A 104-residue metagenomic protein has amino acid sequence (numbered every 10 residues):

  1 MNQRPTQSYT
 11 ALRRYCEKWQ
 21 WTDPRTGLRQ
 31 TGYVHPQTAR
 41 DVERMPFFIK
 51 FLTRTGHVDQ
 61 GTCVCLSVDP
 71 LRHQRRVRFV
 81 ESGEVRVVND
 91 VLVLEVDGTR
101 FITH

Functional and structural regions predicted by a protein language model:
M1-H57: Short glycine-rich, low-complexity segments
N2, Y15, V68, H73-F79 (+1 more regions): HINT superfamily self-processing domains
T6, V77-V80, V88: Small/flexible residues
A11, P70, V91-V93: Acidic/proline-rich low-complexity IDRs
T31, D59-Q60, V87, I102: A sequence-level detector of short linear motifs
R44-P46, R72, V88: Short beta-strand-initiation
F48-G83: Short, conserved turn/kink motifs that form compact alpha/beta structural patches or helix kinks used as
L66, V87-F101: Structured surface patches comprising rigid loops and adjacent beta-strands/short helices at the edges of well-ordered
